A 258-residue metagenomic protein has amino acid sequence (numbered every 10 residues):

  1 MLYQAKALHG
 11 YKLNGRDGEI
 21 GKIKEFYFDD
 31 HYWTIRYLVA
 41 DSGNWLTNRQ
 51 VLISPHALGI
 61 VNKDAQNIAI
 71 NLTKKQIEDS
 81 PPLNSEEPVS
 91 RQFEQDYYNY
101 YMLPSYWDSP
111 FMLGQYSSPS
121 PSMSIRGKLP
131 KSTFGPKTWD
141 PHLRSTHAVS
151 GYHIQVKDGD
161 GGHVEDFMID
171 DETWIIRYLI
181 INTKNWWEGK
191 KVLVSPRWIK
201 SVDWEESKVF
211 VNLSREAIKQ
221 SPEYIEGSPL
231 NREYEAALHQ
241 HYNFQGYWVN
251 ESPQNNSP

Functional and structural regions predicted by a protein language model:
M1-P258: Peripheral interaction segments used for macromolecular assembly
